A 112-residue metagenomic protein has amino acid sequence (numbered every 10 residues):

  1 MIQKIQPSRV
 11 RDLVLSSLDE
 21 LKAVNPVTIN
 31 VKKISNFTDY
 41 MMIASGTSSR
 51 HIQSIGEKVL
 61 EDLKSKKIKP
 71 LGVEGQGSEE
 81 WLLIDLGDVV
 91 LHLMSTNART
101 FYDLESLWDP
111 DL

Functional and structural regions predicted by a protein language model:
M1-Y40, S45-L112: Positively charged, small/polar-rich N-terminal and surface patches that mediate targeting and assembly and bind
